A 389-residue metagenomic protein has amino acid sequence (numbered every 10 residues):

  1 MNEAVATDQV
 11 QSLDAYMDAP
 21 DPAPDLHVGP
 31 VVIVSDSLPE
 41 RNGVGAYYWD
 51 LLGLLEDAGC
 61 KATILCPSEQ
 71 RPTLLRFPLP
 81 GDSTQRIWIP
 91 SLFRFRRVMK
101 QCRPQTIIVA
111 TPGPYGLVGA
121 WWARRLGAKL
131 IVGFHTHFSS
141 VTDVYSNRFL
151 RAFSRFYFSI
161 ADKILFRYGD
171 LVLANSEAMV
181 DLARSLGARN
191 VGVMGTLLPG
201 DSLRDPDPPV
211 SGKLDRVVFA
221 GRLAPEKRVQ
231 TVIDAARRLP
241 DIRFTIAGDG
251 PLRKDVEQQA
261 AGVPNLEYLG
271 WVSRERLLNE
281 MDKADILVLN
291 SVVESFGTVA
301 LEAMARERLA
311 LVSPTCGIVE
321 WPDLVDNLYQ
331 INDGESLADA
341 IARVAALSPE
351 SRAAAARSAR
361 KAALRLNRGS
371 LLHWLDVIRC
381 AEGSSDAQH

Functional and structural regions predicted by a protein language model:
P112, V292: Aromatic "clamp/platform" in nucleotide-sugar-dependent glycosyltransferases that forms part of the donor/acceptor
R155-D205, G212: Donor nucleotide-sugar binding/catalytic pocket of nucleotide-sugar-dependent glycosyltransferases
F166, W271-V272, N279-A284: Short alpha-helical donor nucleotide-sugar binding micro-motif in glycosyltransferases
P209-L239, T245: Conserved donor-binding/catalytic core segment of Leloir-type glycosyltransferases
K254-V272: Nucleotide-activated donor-binding/catalytic signature segment of Leloir-type glycosyltransferases, i.e., the conserved
L309-S313: Short hydrophobic beta-strand element within catalytic cores of glycosyltransferases and related nucleotide-activated
L324-E335, A342-P349: Conserved acidic donor-binding segment of nucleotide-sugar-dependent glycosyltransferases
P349-C380: A charged, aromatic-enriched C-terminal amphipathic alpha-helix characteristic of glycosyltransferases across folds
